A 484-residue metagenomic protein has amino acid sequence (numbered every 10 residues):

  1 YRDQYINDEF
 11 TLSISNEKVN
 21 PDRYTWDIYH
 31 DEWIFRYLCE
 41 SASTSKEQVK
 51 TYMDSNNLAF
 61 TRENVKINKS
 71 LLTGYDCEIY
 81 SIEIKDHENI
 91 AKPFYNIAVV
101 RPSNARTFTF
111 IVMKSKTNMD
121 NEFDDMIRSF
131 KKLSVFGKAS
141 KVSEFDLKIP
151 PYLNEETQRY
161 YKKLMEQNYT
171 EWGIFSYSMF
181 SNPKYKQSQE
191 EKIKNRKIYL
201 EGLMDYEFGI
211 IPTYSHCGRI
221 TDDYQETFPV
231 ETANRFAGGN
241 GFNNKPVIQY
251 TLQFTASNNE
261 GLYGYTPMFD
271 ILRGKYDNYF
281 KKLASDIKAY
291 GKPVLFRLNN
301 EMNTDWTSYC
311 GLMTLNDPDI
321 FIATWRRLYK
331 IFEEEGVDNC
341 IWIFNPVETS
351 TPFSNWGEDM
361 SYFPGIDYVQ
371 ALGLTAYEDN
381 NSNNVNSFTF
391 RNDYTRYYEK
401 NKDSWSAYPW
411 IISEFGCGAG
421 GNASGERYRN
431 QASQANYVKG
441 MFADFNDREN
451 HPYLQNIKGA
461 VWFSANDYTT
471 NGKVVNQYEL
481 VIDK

Functional and structural regions predicted by a protein language model:
Y1, R106-E144: Surface-exposed amphipathic alpha-helical segments
Y1-E47: Secretory pathway targeting signatures of secreted, lumenal, and periplasmic proteins
M53-V99: Signature of long, low-cysteine stretches enriched in small and polar/charged residues
S140-K192, P409-K484: Substrate-binding cleft of secreted/luminal carbohydrate-active enzymes
D146-K275, C417, V461-A465: N-terminal substrate-binding region of glycoside hydrolase catalytic domains
G218-I341: Substrate-binding cleft of extracellular glycoside hydrolase catalytic domains
D223-Q253, D367-A371, Y377-A423: Glycoside hydrolase catalytic-domain groove-lining segments
R297-N299, W325, Y329-G357, A407-G421 (+1 more regions): Aromatic-lined carbohydrate-recognition surfaces of secreted/lumenal glycan-active proteins
